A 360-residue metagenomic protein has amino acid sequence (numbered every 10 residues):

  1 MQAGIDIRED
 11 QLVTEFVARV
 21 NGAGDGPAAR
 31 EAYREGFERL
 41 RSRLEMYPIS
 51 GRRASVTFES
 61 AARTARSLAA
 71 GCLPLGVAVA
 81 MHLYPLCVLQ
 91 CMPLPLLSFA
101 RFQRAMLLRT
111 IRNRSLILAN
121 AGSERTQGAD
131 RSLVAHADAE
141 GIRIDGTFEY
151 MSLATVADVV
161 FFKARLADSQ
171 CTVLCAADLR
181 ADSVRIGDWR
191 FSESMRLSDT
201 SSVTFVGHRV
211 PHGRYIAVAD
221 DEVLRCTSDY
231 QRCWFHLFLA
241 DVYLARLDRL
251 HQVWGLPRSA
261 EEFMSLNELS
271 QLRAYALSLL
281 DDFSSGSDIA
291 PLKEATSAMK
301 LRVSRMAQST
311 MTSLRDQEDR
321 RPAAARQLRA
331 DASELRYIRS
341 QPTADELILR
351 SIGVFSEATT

Functional and structural regions predicted by a protein language model:
V17-A28, I49-S50, S270-Q327: C-terminal helix-coil-helix/basic helical segment that borders enzyme active sites and/or dimer interfaces and provides
A28-S152: Glycine-rich flavin
L107, H236-Y243, E262-L272, A295 (+3 more regions): Amphipathic alpha-helix face/heptad-repeat signature
L116, A129, V156-D158, C171 (+1 more regions): A generic structural signal for well-ordered coil/turn residues at beta-strand boundaries that shape enzyme active-site
A139-R143, V159, T200: A generic structural signal for beta-strand entry/edge sites
T147-R185: A short core secondary-structure module
R190-Q271: Glycine-rich beta->alpha junctions and the first turn(s) of the following alpha-helix
T312-T360: Glycine-rich phosphate/cofactor-binding loops in nucleotide/flavin-utilizing enzymes
